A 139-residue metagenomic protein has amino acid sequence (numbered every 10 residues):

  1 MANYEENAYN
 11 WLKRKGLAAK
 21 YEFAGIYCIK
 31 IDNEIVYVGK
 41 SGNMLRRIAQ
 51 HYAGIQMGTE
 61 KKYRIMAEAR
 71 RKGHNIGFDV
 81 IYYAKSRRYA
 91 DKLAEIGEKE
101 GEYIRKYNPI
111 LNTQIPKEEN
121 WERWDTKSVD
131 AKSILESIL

Functional and structural regions predicted by a protein language model:
M1-A24, C28-D32, G42-L139: Boundary/linker segments flanking structured domains
